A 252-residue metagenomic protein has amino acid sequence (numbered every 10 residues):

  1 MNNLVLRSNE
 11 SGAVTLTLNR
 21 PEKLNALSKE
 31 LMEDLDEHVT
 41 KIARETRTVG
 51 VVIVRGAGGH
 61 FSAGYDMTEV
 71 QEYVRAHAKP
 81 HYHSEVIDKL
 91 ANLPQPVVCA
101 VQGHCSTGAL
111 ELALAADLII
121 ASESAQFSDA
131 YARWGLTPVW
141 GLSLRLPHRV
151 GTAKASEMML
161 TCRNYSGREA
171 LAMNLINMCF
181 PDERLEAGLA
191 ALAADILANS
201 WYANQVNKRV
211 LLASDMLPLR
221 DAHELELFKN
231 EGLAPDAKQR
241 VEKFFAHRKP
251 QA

Functional and structural regions predicted by a protein language model:
M1-A57: Conserved CoA-thioester-binding segment of acyl-CoA-metabolizing enzymes
M1-S11, T46, C162-G167, E183 (+2 more regions): C-terminal alpha-helix plus adjacent terminal tail
L16, V54, D66, L112-L114 (+3 more regions): Hydrophobic/aromatic residues within transmembrane alpha-helices of multi-pass small-molecule transporters
E30, D34, Y82, K89 (+3 more regions): Charged catalytic carboxylate motif
R44, T48, G56-K89, R133 (+1 more regions): Glycine- (often His-adjacent) and acidic-residue-rich active-site loop that binds/positions the CoA thioester
G59-S62, S106-T107, S128, L211 (+1 more regions): Short, active-site-adjacent cap segments at secondary-structure transitions
Y82-V86, L142-R145, K154, V206 (+2 more regions): Hydrophobic alpha-helical segments typical of transmembrane helices and their membrane-interface/capping positions
D88-W201: Crotonase-fold acyl-CoA enzyme core
